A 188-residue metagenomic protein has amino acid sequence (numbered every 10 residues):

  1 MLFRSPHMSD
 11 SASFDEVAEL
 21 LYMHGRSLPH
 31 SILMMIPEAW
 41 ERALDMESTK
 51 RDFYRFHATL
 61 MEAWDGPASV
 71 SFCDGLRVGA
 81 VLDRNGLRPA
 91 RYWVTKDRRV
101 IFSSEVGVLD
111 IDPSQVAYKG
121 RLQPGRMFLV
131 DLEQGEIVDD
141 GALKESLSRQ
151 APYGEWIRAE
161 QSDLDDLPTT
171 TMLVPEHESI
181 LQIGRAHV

Functional and structural regions predicted by a protein language model:
F3-R185: Conserved short alpha-helical segments that host acidic/polar catalytic motifs at enzyme active sites
